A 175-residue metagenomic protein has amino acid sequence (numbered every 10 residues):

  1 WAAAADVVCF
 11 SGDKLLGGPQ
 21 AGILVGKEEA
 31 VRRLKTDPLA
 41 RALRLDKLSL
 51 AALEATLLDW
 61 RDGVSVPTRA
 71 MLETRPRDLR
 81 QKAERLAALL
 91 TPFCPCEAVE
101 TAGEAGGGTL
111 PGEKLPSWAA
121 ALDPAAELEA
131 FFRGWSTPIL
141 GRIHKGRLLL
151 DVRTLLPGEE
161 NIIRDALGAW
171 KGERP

Functional and structural regions predicted by a protein language model:
W1-L89: Active-site C-terminal subdomain of aminotransferase-like
A3, P92-F93, W170: Hydrophobic/basic alpha-helical segments enriched in Actinobacteria
A40-R41, E54-L57, R147-D151, G172-E173: Short C-terminal domain-edge/linker segments immediately following a structured domain
R41, G134-L140, G168-R174: A common structural junction motif
K47, R142-G146, E173-P175: Conserved short beta-strand edge segments in small beta-sheet-based binding/regulatory domains
A55, D165-G168: A general structural signal for short secondary-structure boundary/capping elements
R80-I163: Conserved C-terminal alpha-helix-loop-beta "cap" of PLP-dependent enzymes that closes/shapes the active-site mouth
